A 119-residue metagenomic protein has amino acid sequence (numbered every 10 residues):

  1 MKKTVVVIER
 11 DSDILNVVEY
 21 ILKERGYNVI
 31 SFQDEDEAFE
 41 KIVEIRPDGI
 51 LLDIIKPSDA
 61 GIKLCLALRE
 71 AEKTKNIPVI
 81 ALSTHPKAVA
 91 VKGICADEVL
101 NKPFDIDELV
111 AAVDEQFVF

Functional and structural regions predicted by a protein language model:
D11-I30: Two-component/phosphorelay signaling modules centered on CheY-like receiver
S31-G49: Acidic, metal-coordinating helix/loop segments flanking the phosphotransfer/catalytic sites of two-component signaling
D34, A60-K63: Acidic catalytic/metal-coordinating carboxylates
E40, I62-K75: Short amphipathic alpha-helix used as the core "switch/output" element in two-component signaling
D53-I54: Active-site residues of response regulator receiver
P57: The feature encodes the CheY-like receiver
K63, T84-K102, D107, A111: Alpha4 helix (beta4-alpha4-beta5 surface) of REC/receiver domains from two-component response regulators
N76-P86: A short, hydrophobic beta-strand element within the central beta-sheet of small alpha/beta folds
